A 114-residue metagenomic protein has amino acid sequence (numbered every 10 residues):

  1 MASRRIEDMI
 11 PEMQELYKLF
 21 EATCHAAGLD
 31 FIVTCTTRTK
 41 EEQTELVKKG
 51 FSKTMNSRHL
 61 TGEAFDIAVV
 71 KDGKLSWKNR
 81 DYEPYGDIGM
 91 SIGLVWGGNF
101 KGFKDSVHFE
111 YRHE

Functional and structural regions predicted by a protein language model:
M1-F31: Active-site acidic/histidine clusters and adjacent loop/turn architecture that either coordinate catalytic ions
R5, C35, V69: Short glycine-centered, acidic/aromatic-flanked micro-motifs in structured strand/loop junctions that mark active-site
I6-M9, K40-L46, K71, Y85-G86: Short linear motifs at secondary-structure transitions and domain/linker junctions
M13, C35, K78: Charged, low-complexity surface patches
Q14, T37-K40, T61: Alpha-helix initiation and capping sites
L19-K49, V95-G97: Extended, low-complexity, intrinsically disordered C-terminal regulatory tails of eukaryotic serine/threonine kinases
K53-E114: Catalytic cores and adjacent binding grooves of peptidoglycan-active enzymes
